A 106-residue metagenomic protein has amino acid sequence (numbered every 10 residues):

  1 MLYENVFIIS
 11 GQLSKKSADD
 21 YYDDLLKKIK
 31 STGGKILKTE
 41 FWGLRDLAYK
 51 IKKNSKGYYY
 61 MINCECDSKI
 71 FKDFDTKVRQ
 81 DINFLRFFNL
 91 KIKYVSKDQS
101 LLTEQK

Functional and structural regions predicted by a protein language model:
L2-K106: Structured, basic alpha/beta domains of bacterial-type, RNA-associated proteins
